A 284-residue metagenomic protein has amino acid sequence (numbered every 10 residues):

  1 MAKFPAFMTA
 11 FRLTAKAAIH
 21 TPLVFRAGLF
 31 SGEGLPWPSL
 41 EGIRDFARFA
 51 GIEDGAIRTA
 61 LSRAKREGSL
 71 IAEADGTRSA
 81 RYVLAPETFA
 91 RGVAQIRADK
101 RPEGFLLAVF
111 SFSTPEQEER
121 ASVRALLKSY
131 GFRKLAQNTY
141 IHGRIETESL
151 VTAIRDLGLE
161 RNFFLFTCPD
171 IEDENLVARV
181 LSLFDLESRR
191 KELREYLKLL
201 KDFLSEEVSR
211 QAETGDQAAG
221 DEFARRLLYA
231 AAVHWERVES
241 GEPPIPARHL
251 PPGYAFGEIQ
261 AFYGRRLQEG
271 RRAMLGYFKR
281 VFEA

Functional and structural regions predicted by a protein language model:
M1-F30: Short alpha-helical segments that sit at the start of domains
G34-A47: Short acidic, hydrophobic short linear motifs in intrinsically disordered regions
A60-E67, L127: Basic amphipathic alpha-helical segments that dock to polyanions
K65-D75: A short, conserved structural fragment
G76-Q95: Short, cationic-aromatic polyanion-contact patches
F89-L107: Short, amphipathic alpha-helical interaction segments positioned at domain boundaries
Q117-S209: Mid-protein regulatory/catalytic core that forms ligand/cofactor-binding pockets and protein-protein interaction
L181-A284: C-terminal regulatory/effector modules of DNA-binding transcriptional regulators
